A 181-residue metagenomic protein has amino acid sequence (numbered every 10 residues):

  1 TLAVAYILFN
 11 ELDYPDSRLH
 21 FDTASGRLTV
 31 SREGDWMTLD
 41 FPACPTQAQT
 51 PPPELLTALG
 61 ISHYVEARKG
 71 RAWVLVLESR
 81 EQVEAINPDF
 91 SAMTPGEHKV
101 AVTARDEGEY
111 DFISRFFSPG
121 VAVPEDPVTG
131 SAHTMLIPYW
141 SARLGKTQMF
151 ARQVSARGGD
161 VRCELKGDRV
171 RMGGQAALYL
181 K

Functional and structural regions predicted by a protein language model:
L2-K181: Active-site proximal loop and beta-alpha junction motif in alpha/beta enzyme cores
